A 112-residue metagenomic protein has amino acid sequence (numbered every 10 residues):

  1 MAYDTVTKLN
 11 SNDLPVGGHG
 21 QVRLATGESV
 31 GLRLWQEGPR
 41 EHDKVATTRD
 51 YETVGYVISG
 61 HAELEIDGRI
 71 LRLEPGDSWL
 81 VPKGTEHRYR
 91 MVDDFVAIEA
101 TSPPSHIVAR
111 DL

Functional and structural regions predicted by a protein language model:
S11-A46: A short glycine-rich, His/Asp/Glu-containing loop-to-beta-strand
E28, E41, D77, T85 (+1 more regions): Surface-exposed loop/turn positions
E28, E65-R69, V92: Short strand-coil-strand connectors
T48-L64: Short, conserved beta-strand element in jelly-roll/cupin
H61-E63, I70, E86, V96: Structural motif
G68-K83: Short acidic-glycine-tyrosine-enriched beta hairpin
K83-I107: Ligand-binding loop in jelly-roll beta-barrel domains
V108-L112: Short, charged, intrinsically disordered terminal tails
